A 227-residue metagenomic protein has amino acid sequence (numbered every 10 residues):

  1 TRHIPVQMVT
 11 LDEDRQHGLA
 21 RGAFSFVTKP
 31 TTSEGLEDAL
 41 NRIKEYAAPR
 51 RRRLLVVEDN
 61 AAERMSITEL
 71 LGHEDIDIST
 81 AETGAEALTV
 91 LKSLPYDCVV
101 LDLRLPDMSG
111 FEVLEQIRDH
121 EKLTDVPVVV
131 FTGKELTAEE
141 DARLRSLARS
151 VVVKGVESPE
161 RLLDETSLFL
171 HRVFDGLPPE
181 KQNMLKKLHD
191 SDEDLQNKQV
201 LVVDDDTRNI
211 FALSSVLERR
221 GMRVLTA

Functional and structural regions predicted by a protein language model:
I4, V9, F131-T132: Hydrophobic/aromatic residues positioned on beta-strands within the core alpha/beta folds
T10, E58, D204: Conserved acidic carboxylate
T31-N41, E86, E139-R143, G155-L168 (+2 more regions): C-terminal output helix
M65-H73, F211-R219: Charged docking surfaces used in two-component/phosphorelay signaling
D75-E82, V90, G221-A227: Short hydrophobic/Thr-rich beta-strand motif most characteristic of the beta2 strand and flanking loop of CheY-like
T83, S109-E115: Acidic catalytic/metal-coordinating carboxylates
L94-V100, L105: Active-site beta3 strand of CheY-like receiver
P106, T124, L136: The feature encodes the CheY-like receiver
